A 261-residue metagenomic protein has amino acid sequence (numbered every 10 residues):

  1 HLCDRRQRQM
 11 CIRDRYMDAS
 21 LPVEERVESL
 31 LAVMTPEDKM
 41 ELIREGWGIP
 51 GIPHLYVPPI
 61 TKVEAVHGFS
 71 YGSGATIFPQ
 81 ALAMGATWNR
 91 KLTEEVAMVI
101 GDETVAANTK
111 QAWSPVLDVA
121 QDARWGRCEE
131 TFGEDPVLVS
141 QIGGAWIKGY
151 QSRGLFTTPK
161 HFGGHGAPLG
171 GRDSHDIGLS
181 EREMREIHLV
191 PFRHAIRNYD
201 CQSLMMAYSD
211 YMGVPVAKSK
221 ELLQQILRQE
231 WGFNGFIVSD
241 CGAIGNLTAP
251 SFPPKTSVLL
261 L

Functional and structural regions predicted by a protein language model:
H1-R8: Positively charged, low-complexity/disordered segments
Q9, R13-L261: Glycoside hydrolase catalytic-domain context in secreted enzymes
